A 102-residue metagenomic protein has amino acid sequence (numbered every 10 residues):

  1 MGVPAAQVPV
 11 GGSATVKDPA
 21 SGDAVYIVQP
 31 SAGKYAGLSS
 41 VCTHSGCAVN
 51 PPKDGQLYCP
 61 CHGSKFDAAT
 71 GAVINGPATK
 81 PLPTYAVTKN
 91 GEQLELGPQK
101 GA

Functional and structural regions predicted by a protein language model:
M1-D54, A68, K80-A102: N-terminal pre-ligand scaffold of iron-sulfur
Q56-G63, V73-L82: Short cysteine/histidine-rich metal-coordination sites, predominantly Zn2+-binding motifs
